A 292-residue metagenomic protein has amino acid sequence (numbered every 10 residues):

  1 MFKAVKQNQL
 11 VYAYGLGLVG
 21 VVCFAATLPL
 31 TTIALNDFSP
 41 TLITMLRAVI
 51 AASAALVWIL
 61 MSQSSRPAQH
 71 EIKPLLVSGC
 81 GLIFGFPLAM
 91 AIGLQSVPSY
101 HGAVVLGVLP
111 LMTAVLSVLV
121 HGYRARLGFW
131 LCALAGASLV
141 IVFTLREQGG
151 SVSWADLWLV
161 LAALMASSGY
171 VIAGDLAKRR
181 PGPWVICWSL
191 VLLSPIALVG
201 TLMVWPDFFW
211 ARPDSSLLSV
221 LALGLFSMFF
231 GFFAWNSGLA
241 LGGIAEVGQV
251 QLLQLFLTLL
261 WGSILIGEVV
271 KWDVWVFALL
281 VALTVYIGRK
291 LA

Functional and structural regions predicted by a protein language model:
M1-M45, Q148-D175, I196: Glycine-/small-residue-enriched transmembrane alpha-helix faces in small-molecule transporters and effluxers
A13, D37-G85, M112-L116, M165-I172 (+4 more regions): Transmembrane alpha-helices of multi-pass small-molecule transport proteins
G17, H70-G79, R124-G136, A155-L159 (+1 more regions): Cytoplasmic-side transmembrane-helix entry/capping segments in multi-pass membrane proteins
V22-L28, L56-L106, V142, G224-G242: Specific transmembrane alpha-helical segments of multi-pass solute transporters/efflux pumps, especially DMT/EamA
P29-P40, L94-Q95, V142-W154, L202-V220 (+2 more regions): Membrane-interface helix termini and inter-helical loops of multi-pass transporters
T44-L46, P87, H101-V108, I172-S194 (+1 more regions): Helix-helix packing/entry segments at the starts of transmembrane helices
A54-R66, M90, L109-L131, F256-V276: C-terminal transmembrane-helix exit sites in multi-pass transporters
A55, A125-L145, L164, W261 (+1 more regions): Hydrophobic transmembrane alpha-helices of multi-pass small-molecule transport proteins
